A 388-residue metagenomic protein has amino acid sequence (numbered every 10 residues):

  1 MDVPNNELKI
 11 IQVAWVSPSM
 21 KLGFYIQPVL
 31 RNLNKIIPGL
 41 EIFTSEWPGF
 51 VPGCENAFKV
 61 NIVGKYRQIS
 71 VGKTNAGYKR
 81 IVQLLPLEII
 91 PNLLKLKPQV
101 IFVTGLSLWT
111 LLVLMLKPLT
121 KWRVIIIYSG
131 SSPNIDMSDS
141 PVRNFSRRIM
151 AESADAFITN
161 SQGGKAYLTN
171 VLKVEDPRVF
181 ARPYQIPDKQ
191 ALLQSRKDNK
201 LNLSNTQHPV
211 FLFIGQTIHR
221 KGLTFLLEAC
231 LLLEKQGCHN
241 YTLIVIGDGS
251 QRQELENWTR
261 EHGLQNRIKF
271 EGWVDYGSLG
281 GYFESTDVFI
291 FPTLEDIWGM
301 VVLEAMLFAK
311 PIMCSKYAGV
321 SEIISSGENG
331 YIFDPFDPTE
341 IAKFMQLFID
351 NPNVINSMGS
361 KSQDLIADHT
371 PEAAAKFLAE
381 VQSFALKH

Functional and structural regions predicted by a protein language model:
M1-R67: N-terminal subdomain of nucleotide-sugar transferases
F24-P28, P209, F213-L232, L243 (+2 more regions): A conserved mid-protein helix/loop that constitutes part of the nucleotide-sugar donor-binding site
W122-P141, A156: A short, histidine- and acid-enriched strand-loop-helix "catalytic/donor-clamping" loop that lines the nucleotide-sugar
R147-R148, E152-Q194: Donor nucleotide-sugar binding/catalytic pocket of nucleotide-sugar-dependent glycosyltransferases
W273-V274, G281-T286: Short alpha-helical donor nucleotide-sugar binding micro-motif in glycosyltransferases
L294: Aromatic "clamp/platform" in nucleotide-sugar-dependent glycosyltransferases that forms part of the donor/acceptor
P311-C314: Short hydrophobic beta-strand element within catalytic cores of glycosyltransferases and related nucleotide-activated
S326-G327, Y331-P338, L347-P352: Conserved acidic donor-binding segment of nucleotide-sugar-dependent glycosyltransferases
